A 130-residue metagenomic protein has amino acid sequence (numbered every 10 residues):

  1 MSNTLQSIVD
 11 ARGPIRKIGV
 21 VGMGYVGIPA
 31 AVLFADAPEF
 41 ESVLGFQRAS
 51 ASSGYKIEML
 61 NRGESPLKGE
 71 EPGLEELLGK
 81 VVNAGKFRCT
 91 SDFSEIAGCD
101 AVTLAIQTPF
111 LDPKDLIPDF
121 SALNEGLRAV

Functional and structural regions predicted by a protein language model:
M1-V130: Structural/interface elements that position substrates and couple domains in central-metabolism enzymes
